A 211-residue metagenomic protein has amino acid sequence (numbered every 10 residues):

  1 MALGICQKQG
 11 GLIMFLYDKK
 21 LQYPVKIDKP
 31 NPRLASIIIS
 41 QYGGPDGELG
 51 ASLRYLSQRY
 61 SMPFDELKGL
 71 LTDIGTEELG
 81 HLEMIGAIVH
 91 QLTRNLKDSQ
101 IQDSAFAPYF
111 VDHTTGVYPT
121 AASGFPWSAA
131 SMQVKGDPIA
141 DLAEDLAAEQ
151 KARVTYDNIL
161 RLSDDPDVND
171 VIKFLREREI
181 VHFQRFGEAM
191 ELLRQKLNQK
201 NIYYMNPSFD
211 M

Functional and structural regions predicted by a protein language model:
M1-I13: Short, Lys/Arg-enriched N-terminal segments with co-localized hydrophobic residues within the first ~10-30 amino acids
G10, M14-M211: Non-heme di-metal
